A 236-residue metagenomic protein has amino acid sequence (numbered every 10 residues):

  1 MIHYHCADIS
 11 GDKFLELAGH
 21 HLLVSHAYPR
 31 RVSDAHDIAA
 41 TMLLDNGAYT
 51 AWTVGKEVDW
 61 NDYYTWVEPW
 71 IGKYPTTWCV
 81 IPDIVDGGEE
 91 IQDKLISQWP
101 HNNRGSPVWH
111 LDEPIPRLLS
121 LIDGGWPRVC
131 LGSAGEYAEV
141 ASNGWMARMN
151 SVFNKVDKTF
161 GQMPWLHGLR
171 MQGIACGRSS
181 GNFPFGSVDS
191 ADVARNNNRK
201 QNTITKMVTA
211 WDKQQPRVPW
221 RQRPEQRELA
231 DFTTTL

Functional and structural regions predicted by a protein language model:
M1-I96, P216-L236: Non-catalytic, usually N-terminal nucleic-acid engagement modules in DNA/RNA processing proteins
A18-H21, I38-A39, P75-T76, P100-R104 (+3 more regions): Glycine-enriched alpha-helix->loop->beta-strand junction motifs that scaffold or abut catalytic
A27-D37, V85-Q98, E113-R117, E136-K155 (+1 more regions): Active-site-adjacent beta->alpha loops and helix N-cap segments on the catalytic face of soluble alpha/beta enzymes
T41, I96-N103, N143-C176: Alpha-helix-loop-beta-strand connector modules within alpha/beta enzyme cores
D45, P107, S180-F183: Conserved, mostly hydrophobic/aromatic
V58, E113-G124, L166, M171-S187: Catalytic cores of alpha/beta
P107-A141: Histidine/lysine/aspartate-rich catalytic loop segments that bind and position anionic ligands
S133-G135, Q172-Q214: Glycine-rich phosphate-binding active-site loops on the catalytic face of alpha/beta enzymes
